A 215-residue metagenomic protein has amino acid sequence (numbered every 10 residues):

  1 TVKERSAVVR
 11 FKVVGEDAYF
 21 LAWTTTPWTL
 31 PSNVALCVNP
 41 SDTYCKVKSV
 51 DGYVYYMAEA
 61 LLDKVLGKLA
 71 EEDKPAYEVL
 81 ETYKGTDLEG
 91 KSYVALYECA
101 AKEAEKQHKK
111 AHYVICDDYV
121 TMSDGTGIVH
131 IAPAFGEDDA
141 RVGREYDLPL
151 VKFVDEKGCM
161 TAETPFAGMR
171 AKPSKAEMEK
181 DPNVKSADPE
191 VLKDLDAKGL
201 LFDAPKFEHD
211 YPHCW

Functional and structural regions predicted by a protein language model:
T1-P31, T43-C45, G90, C99 (+2 more regions): Residue patterns forming the tRNA-binding/recognition surfaces of aminoacyl-tRNA synthetases and related DALR
A35, D42-I128, E137-R141: Protease-associated
